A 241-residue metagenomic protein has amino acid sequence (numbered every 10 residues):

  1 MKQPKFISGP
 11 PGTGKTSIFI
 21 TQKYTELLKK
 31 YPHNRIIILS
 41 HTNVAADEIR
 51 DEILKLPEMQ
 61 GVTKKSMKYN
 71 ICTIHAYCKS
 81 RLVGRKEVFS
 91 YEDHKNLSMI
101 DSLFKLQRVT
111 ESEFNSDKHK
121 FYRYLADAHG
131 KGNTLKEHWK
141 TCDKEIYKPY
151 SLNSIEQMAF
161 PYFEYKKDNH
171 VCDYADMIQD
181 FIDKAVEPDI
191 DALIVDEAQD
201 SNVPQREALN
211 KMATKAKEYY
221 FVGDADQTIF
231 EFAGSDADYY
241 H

Functional and structural regions predicted by a protein language model:
M1-V88: P-loop NTPase Walker
Y31-R35, E58-M67, G84-S98, L106-F114 (+3 more regions): Short, polar/flexible loop-turn hinges at active-site or ligand-entry regions and domain interfaces
H75-C78, S151-L193, D200-N210, K215: Conserved helicase/translocase P-loop NTPase motor core
E87-M158: ATP-hydrolysis module of ASCE/P-loop NTPase motor domains, specifically the Walker B Asp-Glu catalytic pair
A198-N202, D226-Q227: Catalytic acidic motif of RecA-like/P-loop NTPases
R206-H241: Conserved RecA-like helicase ATPase core segment that couples NTP binding/hydrolysis to strand translocation
